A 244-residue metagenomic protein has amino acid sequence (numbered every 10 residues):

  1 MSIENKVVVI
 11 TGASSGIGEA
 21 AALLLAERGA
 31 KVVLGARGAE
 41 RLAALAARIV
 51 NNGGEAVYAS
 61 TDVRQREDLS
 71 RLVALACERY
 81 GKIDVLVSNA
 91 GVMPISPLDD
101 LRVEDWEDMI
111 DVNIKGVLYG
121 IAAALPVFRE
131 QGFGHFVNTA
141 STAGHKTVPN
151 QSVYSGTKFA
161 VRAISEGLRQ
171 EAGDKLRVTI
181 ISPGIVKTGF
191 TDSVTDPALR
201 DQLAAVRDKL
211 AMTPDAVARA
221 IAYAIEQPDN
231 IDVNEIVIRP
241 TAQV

Functional and structural regions predicted by a protein language model:
V7, S14-S15: Conserved glycine-rich cofactor-binding loop
R28-L45: Conserved glycine-rich Rossmann-like NAD(P)H-binding loop of the short-chain dehydrogenase/reductase
A39-E40, S60-R71, V103: The beta1-alpha1 cofactor-binding region of Rossmann-like NAD(H)/NADP(H)-dependent oxidoreductases
P97-L98, D105-I110: Substrate-binding pocket helix/loop in short-chain dehydrogenase/reductase
I121, T157: Active-site helix of classical SDR
S141: Residue(s) in the substrate-gating loop at a strand-loop-helix junction that position the organic substrate next
I180-I181, R200-V244: C-terminal helical subdomain
